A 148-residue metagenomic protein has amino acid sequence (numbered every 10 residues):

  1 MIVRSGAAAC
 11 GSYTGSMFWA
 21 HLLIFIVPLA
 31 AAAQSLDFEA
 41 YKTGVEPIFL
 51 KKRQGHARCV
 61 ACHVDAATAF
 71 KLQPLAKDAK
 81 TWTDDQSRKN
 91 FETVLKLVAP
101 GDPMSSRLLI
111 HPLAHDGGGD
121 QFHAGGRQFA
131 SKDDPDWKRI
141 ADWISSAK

Functional and structural regions predicted by a protein language model:
M1-Y41, A141-K148: Post-cleavage N-terminal segment of exported redox proteins
A31-K148: Aromatic- and Gly/Pro-enriched helix-to-coil junctions and flexible linker segments
